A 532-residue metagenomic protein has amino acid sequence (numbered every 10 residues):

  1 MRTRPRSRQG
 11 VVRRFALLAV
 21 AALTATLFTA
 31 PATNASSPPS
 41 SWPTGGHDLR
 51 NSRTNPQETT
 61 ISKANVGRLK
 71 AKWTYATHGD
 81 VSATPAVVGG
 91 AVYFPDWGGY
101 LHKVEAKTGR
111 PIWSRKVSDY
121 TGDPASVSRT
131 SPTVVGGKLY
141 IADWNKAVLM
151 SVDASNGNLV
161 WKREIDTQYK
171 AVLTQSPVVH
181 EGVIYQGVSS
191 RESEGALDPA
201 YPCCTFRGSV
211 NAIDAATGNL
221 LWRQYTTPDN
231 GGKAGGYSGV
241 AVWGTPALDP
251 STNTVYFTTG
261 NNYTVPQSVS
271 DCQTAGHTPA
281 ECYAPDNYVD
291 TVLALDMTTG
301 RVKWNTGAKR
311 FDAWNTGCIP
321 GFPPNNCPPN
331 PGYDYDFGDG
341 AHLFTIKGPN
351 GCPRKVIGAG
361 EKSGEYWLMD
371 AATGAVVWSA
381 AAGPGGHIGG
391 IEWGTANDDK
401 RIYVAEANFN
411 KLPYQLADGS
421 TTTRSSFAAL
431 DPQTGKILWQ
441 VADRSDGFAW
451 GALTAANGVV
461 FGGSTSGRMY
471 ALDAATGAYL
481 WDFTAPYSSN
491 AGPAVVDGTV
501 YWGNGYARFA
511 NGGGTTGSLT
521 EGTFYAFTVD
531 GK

Functional and structural regions predicted by a protein language model:
T3-A35: Secretory targeting and sorting signals
S36-A71: Blade/loop signatures of beta-propeller domains
P39-L49, H78-Y100, D123-L149, Y169-P202 (+9 more regions): Repeat-blade elements of multi-bladed beta-propeller folds
A64, D96-I112, K116-V117: Beta-propeller domains
K70-K72, R110-S114, N158-K162, L221-W222 (+4 more regions): A structural motif specific to WD40 beta-propellers
K116-D123, E164-T167, L220-Y237, R301-G332 (+2 more regions): Surface-exposed loop and turn segments in beta-propeller and other repeat-based domains that flank or scaffold
S151-G157, C204-G218, G276-G300, D370 (+3 more regions): Beta-propeller blade signature
